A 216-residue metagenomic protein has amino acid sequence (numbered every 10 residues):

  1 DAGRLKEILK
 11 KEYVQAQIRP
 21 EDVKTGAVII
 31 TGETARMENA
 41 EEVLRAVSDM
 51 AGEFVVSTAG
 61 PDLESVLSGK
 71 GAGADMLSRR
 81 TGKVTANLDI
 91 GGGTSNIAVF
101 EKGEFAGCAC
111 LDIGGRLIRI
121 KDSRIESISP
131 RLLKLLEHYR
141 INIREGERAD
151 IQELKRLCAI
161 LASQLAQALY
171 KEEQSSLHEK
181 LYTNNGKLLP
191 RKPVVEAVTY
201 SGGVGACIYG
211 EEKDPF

Functional and structural regions predicted by a protein language model:
D1-N87, F100-F216: Nucleotide/phosphate-binding catalytic cleft detector across ATP-hydrolyzing and phosphate-transferring enzymes
D89-G91: Conserved catalytic-loop position in the HRD/HxD motif
G93-S95: Conserved Rossmann-like nucleotide-cofactor binding loop
